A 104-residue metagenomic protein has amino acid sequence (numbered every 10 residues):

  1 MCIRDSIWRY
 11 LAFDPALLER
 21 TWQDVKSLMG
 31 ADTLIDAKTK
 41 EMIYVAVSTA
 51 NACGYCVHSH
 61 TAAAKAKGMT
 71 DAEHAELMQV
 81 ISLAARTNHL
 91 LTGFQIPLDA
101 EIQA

Functional and structural regions predicted by a protein language model:
I3-A104: Hydrophobic alpha-helical segments
